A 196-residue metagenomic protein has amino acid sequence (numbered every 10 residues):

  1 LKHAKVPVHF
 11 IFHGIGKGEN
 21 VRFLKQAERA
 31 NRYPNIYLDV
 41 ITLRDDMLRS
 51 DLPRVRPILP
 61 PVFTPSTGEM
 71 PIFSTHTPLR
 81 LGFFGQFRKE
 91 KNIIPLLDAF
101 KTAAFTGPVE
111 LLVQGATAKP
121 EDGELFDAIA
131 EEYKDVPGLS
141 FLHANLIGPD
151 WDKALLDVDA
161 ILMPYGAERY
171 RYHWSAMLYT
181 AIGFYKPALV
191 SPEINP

Functional and structural regions predicted by a protein language model:
K2-G18, D39, P187: Active-site proximal beta-strand in glycosyltransferases
G14-G16, L43-M47, P57-M70, A116-A118: Short beta-strand->alpha-helix junction loop in the catalytic core of nucleotide-activated group-transfer enzymes
K17-P57: A short, active-site helix/loop in glycosyltransferases that binds the activated sugar's phosphate group
N20-R22, P53-P78, K89: Acidic anion/phosphate-binding donor-loop and adjacent secondary structure in glycosyltransferase catalytic cores
R32-Y33, E124-D152, D157-A160: Nucleotide-activated donor-binding/catalytic signature segment of Leloir-type glycosyltransferases, i.e., the conserved
I72-K91, L97-K101, L111-V113: Conserved donor-binding/catalytic core segment of Leloir-type glycosyltransferases
E110-F126, A144: Glycosyltransferase donor-sugar binding loop
M163-Y179, S191-E193: Nucleotide-sugar-dependent
